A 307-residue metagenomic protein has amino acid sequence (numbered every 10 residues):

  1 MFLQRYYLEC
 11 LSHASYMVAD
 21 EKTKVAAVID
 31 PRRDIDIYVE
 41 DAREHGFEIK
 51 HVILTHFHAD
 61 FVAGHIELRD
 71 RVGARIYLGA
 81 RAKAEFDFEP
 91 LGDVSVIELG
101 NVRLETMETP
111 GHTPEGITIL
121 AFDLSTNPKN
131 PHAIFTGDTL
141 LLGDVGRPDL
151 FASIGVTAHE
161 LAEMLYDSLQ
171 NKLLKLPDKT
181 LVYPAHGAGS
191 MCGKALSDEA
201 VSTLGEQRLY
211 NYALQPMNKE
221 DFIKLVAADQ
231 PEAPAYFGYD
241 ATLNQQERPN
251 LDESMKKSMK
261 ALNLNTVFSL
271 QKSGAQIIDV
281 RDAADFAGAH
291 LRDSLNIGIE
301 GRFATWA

Functional and structural regions predicted by a protein language model:
M1-E48, I119-A121, T126-G137, G143: Conserved beta-strand hairpin/beta-sheet module of binuclear metal-dependent hydrolase folds, prominently
F2-Y6, S15-M17, V96-K129, A133-I134 (+1 more regions): Core dinuclear metal-dependent hydrolase active-site scaffold
K24, R103, T113-E232: Metallo-beta-lactamase
V28-I29, I49-H58, Y77-R81, E108-G111 (+3 more regions): Active-site neighborhood of phospho(di)ester-bond hydrolases with catalytic His/Asp-centered motifs
R33-Y77: Active-site metal-binding motif and surrounding structural segment of the metallo-beta-lactamase
Y77-A84, V280-A284: Short, polar loop motifs at secondary-structure junctions
P90-G92, E98, I297-G298: Short acidic-hydrophobic, aromatic-tinged amphipathic segments that line or gate anion-handling sites
A162, K175-P177, C192-A307: Cytosolic catalytic domains that perform sulfur/thiol-centered chemistry
